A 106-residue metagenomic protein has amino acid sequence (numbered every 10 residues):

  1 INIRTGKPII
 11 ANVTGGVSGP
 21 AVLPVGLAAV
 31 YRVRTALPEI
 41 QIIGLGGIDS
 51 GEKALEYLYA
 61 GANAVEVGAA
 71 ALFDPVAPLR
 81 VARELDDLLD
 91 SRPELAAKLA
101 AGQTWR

Functional and structural regions predicted by a protein language model:
I1-I40: Glycine/Thr-rich beta-alpha phosphate-binding loop at enzyme active sites
L23, L79, R83-R106: Extended, intrinsically disordered, low-complexity segments
V25, A29, L37-E39, A62-L72 (+2 more regions): Contiguous, function-dense segments enriched for cysteine-driven chemistry and partner/ligand-binding capacity
R32, A36, A60, E84-L88: Alpha-helical structural signal in soluble globular domains
V33, Y57, A96: Conserved, mostly hydrophobic/aromatic
L37-I40, E52, L89: Alpha-helix capping/termination and helix-coil
G47-I48, K53-V81: Glycine-rich phosphate-binding active-site loops on the catalytic face of alpha/beta enzymes
